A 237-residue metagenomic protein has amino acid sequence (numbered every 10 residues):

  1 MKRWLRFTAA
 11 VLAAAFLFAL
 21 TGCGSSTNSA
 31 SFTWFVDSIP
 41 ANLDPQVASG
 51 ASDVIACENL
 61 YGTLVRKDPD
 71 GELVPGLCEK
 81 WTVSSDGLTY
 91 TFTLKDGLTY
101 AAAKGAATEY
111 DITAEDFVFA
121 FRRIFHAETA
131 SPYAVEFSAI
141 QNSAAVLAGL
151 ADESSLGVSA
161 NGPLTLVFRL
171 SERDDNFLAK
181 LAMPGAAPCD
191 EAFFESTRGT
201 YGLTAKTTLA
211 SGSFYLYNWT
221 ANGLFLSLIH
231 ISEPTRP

Functional and structural regions predicted by a protein language model:
M1-A9: Bacterial N-terminal signal peptides that target proteins for export
A19-G22: C-terminal motif of bacterial Sec signal peptides marking the signal peptidase cleavage site
G24-S26: Bacterial signal peptide processing site
S29-S38, T89-F92, F117-A120, L166-V167 (+2 more regions): Short, well-ordered beta-strand elements
F35-S85, L209-A210: N-terminal lobe/hinge region of extracytoplasmic solute-binding protein
V65, P69, D96-T99, R122-A130 (+3 more regions): Sec-exported extracytoplasmic/periplasmic mature domains
E79-E136, V167: Aromatic- and charge-enriched surface segment that lines or borders ligand/interaction sites
E153-S155, G162-L164, R169-L228, S232: Gly/Pro-rich hinge or "lid" segments in bacterial periplasmic/extracellular proteins
